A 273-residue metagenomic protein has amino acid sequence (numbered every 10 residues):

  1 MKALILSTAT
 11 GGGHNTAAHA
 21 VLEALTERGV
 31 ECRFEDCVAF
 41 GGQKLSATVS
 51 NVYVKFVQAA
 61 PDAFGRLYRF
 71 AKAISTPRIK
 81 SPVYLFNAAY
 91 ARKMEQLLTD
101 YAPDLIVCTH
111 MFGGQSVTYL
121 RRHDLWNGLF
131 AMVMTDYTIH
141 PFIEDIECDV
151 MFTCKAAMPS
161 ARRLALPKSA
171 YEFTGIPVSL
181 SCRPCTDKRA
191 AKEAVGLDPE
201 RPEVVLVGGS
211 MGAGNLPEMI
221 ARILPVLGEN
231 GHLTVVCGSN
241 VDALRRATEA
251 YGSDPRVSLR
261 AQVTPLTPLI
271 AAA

Functional and structural regions predicted by a protein language model:
M1-L4: Extreme N-terminal starter segment of soluble prokaryotic enzymes
L6-T8, E35, V133, L206-V207 (+1 more regions): Short hydrophobic segments within beta-strands
G12, A17, R69-F173: Active-site and donor-binding regions of nucleotide-sugar-utilizing enzymes
A20-E95: Conserved N-terminal ligand/cofactor-binding loop architecture of enzyme catalytic domains
L25-V30, R122-N127, L166, P225-N230 (+1 more regions): Short helix-capping segments at alpha-helix termini
M134, G175, A261-V263: Short loop/edge segments at beta-strand edges and connector loops that shape dinucleotide/nucleotide cofactor-binding
D149-M211, N240-D242: A nucleotide-sugar donor-handling region in carbohydrate enzymes
K188-A190, L197-A272: Donor-nucleotide binding loops and adjacent catalytic segments primarily of GT-B fold Leloir glycosyltransferases
